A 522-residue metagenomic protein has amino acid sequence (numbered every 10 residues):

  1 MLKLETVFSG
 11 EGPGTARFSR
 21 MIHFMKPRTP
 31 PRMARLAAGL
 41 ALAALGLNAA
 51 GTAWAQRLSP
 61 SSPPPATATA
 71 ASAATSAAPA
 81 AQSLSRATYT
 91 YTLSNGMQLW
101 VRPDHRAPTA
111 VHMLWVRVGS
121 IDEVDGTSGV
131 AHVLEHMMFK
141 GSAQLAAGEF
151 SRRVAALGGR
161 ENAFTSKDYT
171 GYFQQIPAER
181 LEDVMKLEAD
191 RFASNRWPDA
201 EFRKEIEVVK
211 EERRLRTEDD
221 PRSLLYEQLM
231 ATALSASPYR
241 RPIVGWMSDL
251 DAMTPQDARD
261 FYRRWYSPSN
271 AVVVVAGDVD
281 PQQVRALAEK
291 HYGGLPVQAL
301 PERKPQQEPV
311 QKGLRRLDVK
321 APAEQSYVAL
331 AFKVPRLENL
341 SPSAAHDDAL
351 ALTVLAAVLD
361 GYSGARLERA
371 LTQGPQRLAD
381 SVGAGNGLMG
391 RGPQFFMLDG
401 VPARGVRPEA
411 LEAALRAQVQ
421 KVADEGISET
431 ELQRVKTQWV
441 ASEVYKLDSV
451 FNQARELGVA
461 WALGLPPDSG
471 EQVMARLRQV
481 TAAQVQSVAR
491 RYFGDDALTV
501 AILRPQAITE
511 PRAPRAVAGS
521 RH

Functional and structural regions predicted by a protein language model:
M1-R32: N-terminal secretory signal peptides that target proteins for export/translocation
A37-A49: Bacterial N-terminal signal peptides
A50-W54: Sec/Tat signal peptide C-region and signal peptidase I cleavage site
R57, P63-Y89, E212, M230-A271 (+5 more regions): Histidine-acidic residue clusters that define the catalytic metal-binding segment of zinc metallopeptidase domains
A77-V116, S120: Mature N-terminal segment immediately following signal peptide/propeptide cleavage in secreted/periplasmic
R102, R106-V133, A147-R191, P221-S248 (+5 more regions): M16 family metallopeptidases and their MPP-like homologs
I206, Q256-H291, E324, A497-L498: Non-catalytic, conformational "gating/processing" segments within enzyme and secreted inhibitor domains
R214, A231, L300-G364: His/Glu-based metal-binding/catalytic segments typifying zinc-dependent metallopeptidases
